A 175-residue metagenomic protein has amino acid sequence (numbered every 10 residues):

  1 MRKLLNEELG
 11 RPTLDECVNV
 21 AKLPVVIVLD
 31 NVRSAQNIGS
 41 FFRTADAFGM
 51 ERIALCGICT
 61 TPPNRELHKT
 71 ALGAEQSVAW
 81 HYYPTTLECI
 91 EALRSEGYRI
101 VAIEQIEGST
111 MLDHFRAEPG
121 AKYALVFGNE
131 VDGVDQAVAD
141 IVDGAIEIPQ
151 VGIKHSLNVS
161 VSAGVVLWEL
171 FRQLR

Functional and structural regions predicted by a protein language model:
M1-R175: Post-transcriptional modification and biogenesis factors for structured RNAs of the translation apparatus
